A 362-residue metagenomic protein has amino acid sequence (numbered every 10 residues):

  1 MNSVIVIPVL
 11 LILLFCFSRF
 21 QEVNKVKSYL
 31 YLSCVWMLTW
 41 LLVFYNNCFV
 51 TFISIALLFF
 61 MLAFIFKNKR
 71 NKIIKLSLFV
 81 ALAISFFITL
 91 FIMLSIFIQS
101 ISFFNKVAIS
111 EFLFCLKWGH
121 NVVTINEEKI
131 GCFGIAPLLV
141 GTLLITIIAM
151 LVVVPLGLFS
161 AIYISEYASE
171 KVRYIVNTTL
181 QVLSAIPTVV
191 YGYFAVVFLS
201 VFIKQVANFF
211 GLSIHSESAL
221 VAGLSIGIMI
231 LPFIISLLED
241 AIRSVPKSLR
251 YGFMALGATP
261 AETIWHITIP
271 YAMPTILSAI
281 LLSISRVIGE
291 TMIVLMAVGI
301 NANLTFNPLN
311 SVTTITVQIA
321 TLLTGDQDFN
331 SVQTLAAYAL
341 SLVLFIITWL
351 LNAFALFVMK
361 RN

Functional and structural regions predicted by a protein language model:
M1-A81, N105-K106, S110-K129: Membrane-topology segments of multi-pass transport proteins
S18-Q21, E239-R243, K247-R250, M254 (+2 more regions): C-terminal transmembrane helix and the adjacent membrane-cytosol boundary/short C-terminal tail of inner/organellar
N24-S28, N71-V80, L156-A195, L237: Cytoplasmic-entry segments and transmembrane alpha-helices of multi-pass inner-membrane transporters
F44-F59, F133-Y163, L350: Transmembrane alpha-helix signature in integral membrane proteins
I98-I101, N105-A136, Y191-I228: Membrane-interfacial helix termini and adjacent extracytoplasmic/periplasmic loops of multi-pass transporters
S169-N177, P246-K247, Y251-S278: Amphipathic cytosolic juxtamembrane alpha-helices at the membrane-cytosol interface of multi-pass membrane transporters
A207-F210, V294-F345: Interhelical loop and adjacent transmembrane-helix boundary motif in polytopic membrane transport permeases
L237, I242, P260-V298: Transmembrane alpha-helices
